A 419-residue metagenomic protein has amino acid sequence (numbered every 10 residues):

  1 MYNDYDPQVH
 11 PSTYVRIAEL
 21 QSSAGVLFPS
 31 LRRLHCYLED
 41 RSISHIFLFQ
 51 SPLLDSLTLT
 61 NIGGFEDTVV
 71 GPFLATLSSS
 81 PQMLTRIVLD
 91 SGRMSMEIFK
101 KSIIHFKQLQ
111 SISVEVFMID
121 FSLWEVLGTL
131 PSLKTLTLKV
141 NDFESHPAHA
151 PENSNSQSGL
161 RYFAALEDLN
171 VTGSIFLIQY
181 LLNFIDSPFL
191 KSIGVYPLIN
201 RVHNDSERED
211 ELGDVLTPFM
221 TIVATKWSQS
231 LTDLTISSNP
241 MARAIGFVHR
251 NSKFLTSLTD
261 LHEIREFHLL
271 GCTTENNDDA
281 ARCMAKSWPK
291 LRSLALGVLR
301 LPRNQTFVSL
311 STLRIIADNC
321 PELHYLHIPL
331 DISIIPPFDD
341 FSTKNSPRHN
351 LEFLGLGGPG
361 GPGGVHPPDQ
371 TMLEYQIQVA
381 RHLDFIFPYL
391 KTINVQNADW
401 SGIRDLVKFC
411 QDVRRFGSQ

Functional and structural regions predicted by a protein language model:
M1-H149, Y162-G173, K191-S192, P197 (+9 more regions): N-terminal adaptor/linker regions at the entrance to substrate-recognition repeat cores in CRL/SCF substrate receptors
P11, S95, E211-G213, A244-G246 (+1 more regions): Residue-level signal for well-ordered alpha-helical segments
P11-E19, D67-F73, P151-N153, L212-M220 (+3 more regions): Well-ordered, non-membrane alpha-helical segments in soluble/globular domains
R33-D40, N61-F65, V88-L89, P218 (+3 more regions): Phosphate-binding glycine-rich loops and adjacent basic patches that engage nucleotide phosphates, nucleic-acid
H45-F47, V70-G71, F99-K100, I245-H249 (+2 more regions): Distinct, well-ordered alpha-helical segments
M94, F117-I119, V215, N276 (+2 more regions): Short, glycine/acidic-rich beta->alpha junctions
N141-E144, R161-D168, F176-R208, T221-Q229 (+3 more regions): Leucine-rich solenoid repeat modules
S156-Q157: Intrinsically disordered, low-complexity cytosolic regions of metazoan cell-surface and scaffolding systems
